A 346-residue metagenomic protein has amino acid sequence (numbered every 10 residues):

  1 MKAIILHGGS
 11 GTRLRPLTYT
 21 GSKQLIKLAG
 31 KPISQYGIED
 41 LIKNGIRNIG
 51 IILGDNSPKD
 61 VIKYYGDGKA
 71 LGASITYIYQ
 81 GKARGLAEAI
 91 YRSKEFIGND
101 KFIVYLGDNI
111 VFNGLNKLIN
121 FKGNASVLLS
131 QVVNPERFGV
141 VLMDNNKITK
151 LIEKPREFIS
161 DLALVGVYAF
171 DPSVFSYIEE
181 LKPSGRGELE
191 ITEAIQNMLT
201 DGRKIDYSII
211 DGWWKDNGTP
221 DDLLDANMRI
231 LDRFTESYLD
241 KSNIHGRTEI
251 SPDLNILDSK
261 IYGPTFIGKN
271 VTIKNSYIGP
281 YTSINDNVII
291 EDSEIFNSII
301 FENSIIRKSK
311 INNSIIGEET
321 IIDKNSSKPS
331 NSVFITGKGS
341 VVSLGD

Functional and structural regions predicted by a protein language model:
K2-I5, R13, K27, K31-L106 (+3 more regions): Conserved N-terminal catalytic core of the sugar/cofactor nucleotidyltransferase
G9, N56, P172-S173, D221: Alpha-helix/helix-capping structural signal
S10, D108-N109: Active-site metal-binding loops of divalent metal-dependent hydrolases
L14, V61-I62, I178, A226: Hydrophobic packing residues within well-ordered alpha-helices of enzyme cores
L25, V140-M143, Y207: A structural signal for short hydrophobic beta-strand segments in well-ordered beta-sheet cores
G50-G54, L128-L129, I299, I315: Short internal beta-strands
V111-K182: Conserved core of the sugar-phosphate nucleotidyltransferase
E180-D346: Left-handed beta-helix
